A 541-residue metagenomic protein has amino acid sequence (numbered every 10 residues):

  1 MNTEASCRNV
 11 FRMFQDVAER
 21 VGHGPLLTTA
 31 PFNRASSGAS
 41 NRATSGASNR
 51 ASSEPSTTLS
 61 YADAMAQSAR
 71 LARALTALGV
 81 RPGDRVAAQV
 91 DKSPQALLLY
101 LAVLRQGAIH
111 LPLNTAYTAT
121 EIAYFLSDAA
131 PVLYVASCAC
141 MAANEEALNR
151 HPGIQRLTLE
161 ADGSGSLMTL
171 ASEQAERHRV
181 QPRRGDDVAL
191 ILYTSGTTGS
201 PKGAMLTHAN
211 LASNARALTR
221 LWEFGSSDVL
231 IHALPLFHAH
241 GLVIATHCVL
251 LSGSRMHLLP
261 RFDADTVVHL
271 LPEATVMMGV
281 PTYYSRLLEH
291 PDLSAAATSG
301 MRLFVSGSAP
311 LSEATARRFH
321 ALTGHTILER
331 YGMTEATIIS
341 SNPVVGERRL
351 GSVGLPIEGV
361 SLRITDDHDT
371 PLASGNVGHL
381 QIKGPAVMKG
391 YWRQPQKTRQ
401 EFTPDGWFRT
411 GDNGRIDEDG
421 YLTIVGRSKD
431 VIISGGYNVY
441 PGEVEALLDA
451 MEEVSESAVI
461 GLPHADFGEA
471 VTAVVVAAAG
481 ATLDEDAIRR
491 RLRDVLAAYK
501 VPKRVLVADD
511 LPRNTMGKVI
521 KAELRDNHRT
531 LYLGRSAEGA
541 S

Functional and structural regions predicted by a protein language model:
N2, S6, Q15, L26-R42 (+4 more regions): Conserved AMP-binding/adenylate-forming core of the ANL superfamily
C7, H23-P25, Q174-Y193, S200 (+1 more regions): Conserved pre-ATP/AMP-binding loop-to-beta segment of ANL
P31-R42, R50, E54, A139-G185 (+3 more regions): ANL superfamily adenylate-forming
T58-A62, A189-S213: Conserved AMP-binding A3 loop
M65-R70, A204-G225, A233-F237, V243 (+2 more regions): Conserved structural elements of the adenylate-forming
Y117, Y134, K383-G384, K389-G390 (+5 more regions): AMP-binding/adenylate-forming catalytic core of the ANL superfamily
A212-V229, F237-V276, H290-D292: Conserved AMP-binding/adenylation subdomain of ANL enzymes
A274-G279, L288-R348, S361: Gly/Ser/Thr-rich phosphate-binding loop
